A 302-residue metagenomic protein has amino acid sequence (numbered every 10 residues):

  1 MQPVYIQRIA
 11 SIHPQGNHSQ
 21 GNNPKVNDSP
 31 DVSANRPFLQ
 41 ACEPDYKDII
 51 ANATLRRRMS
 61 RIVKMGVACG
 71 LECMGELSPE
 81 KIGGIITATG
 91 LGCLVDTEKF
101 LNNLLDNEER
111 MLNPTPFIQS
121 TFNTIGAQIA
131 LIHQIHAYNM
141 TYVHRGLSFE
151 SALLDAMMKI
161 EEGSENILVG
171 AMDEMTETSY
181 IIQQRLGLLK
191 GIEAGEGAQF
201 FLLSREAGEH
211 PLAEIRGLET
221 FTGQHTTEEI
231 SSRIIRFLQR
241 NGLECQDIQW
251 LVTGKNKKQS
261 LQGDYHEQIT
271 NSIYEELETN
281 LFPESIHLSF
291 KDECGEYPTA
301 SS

Functional and structural regions predicted by a protein language model:
M1-Y138, V143-E150, M158-S164, M172-S302: Conserved "HGTGT" condensation-loop signature of ketosynthase/thiolase-family condensing enzymes that catalyze
D155: Internal active-site segments that recognize and position negatively charged phosphoryl groups and nucleotide moieties
L168: Short aromatic-hydrophobic micro-motifs that form the base-stacking/packing surface for donor nucleotide recognition
